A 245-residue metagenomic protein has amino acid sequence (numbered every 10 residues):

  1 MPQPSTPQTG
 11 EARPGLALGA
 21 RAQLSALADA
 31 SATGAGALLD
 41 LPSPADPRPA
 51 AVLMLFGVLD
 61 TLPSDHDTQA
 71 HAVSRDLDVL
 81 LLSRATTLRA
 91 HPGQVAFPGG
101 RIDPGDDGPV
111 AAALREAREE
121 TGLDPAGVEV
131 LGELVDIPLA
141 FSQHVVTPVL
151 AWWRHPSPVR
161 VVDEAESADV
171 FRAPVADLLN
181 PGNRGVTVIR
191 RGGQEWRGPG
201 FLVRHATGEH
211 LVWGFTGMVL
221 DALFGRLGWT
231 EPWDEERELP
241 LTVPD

Functional and structural regions predicted by a protein language model:
M1-F97, R101-L150, R154-S157, A176 (+1 more regions): N-terminal leader/linker segments that precede catalytic domains of diphosphate-processing enzymes
V162-P199, A206: NUDIX/MutT-family hydrolases
